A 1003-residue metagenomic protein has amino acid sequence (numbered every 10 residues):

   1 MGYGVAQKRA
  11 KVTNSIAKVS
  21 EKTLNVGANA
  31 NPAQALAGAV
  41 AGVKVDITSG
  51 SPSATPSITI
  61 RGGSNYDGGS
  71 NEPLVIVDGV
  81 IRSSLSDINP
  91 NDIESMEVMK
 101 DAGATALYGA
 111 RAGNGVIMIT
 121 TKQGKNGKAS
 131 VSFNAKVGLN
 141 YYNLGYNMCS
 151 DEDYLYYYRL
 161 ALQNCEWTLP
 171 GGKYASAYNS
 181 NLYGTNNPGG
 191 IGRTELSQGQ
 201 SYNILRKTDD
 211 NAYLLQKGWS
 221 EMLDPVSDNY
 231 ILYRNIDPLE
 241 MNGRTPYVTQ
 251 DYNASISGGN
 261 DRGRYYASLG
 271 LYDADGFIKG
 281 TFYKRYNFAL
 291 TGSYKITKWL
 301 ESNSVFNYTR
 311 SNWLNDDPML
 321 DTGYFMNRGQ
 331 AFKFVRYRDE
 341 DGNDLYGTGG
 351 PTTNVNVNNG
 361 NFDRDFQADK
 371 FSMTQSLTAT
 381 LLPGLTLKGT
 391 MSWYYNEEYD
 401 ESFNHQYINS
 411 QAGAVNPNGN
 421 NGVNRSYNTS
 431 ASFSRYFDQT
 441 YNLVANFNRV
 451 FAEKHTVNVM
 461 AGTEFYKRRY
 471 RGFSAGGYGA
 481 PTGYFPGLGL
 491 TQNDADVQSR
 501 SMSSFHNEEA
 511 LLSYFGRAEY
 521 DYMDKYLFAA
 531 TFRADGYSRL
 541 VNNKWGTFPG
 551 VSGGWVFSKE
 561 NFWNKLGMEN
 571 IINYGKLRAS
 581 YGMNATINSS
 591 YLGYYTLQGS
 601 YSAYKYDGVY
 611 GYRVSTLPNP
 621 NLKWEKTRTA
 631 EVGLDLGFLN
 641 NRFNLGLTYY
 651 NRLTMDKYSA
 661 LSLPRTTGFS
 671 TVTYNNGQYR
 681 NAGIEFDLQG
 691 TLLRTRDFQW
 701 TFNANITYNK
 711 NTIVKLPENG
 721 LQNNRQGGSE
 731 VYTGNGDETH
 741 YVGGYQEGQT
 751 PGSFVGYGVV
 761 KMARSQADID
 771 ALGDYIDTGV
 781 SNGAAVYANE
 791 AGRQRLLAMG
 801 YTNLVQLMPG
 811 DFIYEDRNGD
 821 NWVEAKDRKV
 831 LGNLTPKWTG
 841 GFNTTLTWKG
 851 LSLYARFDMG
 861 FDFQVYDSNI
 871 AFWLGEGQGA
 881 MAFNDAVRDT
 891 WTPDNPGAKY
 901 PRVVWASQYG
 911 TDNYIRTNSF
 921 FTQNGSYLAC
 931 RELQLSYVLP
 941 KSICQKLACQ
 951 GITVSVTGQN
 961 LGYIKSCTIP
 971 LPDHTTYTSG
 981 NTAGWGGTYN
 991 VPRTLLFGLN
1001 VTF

Functional and structural regions predicted by a protein language model:
M1-D275, K279-A289, I296, E301-N303 (+8 more regions): Short, small/polar-rich motifs associated with maturation and membrane association, primarily at protein termini
N14, E21-N29, N71-L74, R285 (+8 more regions): Extracellular/periplasmic, surface-exposed regions of secreted and cell-surface proteins
G42, S51, R264-Y266, W848-S868: Glycine-rich phosphate/pyrophosphate-binding loops and their adjacent beta-strand/loop elements at enzyme active sites
V77-V80, M99-A102, R111-G115, V248 (+10 more regions): Short, glycine/acidic-rich beta->alpha junctions
S132-S227, S474-A475, Y674, L693-V830: Conserved small-residue
N229, S410-A412, A495, Y537 (+4 more regions): Extracytoplasmic gating/loop element in the C-terminal half of outer-membrane beta-barrel translocons and assembly
